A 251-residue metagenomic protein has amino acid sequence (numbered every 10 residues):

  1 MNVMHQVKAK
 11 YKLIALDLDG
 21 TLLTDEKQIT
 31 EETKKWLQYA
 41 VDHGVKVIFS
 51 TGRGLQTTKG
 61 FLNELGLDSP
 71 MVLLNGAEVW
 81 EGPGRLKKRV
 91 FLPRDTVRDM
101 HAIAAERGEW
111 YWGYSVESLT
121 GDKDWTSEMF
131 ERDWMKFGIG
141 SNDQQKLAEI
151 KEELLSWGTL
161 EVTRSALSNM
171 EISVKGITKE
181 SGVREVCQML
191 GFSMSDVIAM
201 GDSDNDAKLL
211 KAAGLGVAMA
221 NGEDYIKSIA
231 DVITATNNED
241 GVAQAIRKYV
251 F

Functional and structural regions predicted by a protein language model:
M1-L16, Q188-F192: Non-catalytic pre-domain segments flanking phosphatase-related domains
V3-M4, A212, V217-F251: Asp-based, Mg2+/Mn2+-dependent phosphohydrolase catalytic module
K10-E26, F49, L210: Asp-based phosphoryl-transfer active-site loop
E26-D124: Active-site phosphate-binding/coordination module
E32, T57-G60, E149, G182 (+3 more regions): Phosphate- and divalent-cation-binding pockets in alpha/beta enzyme and binding domains that engage nucleotide-derived
A40, T51, N75, F137 (+3 more regions): Residue-level signal for inorganic ion chemistry
G44-I48, D68-S69, K136, S195-V197 (+2 more regions): Short active-site oxyanion
I103-A212, N221, S228: Conserved acidic, metal-coordinating active-site core of Asp-based, Mg2+-dependent phosphoryl-transfer enzymes
